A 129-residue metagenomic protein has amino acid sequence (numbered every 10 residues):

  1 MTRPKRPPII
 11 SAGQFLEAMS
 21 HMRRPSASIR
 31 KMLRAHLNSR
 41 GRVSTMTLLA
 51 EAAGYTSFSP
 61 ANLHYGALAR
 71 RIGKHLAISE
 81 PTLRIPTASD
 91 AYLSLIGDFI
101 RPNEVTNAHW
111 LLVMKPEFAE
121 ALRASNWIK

Functional and structural regions predicted by a protein language model:
T2-M22: Short, Lys/Arg-enriched N-terminal segment that forms or immediately precedes the first helix of a structured domain
S28-H36: Short alpha-helical "packing" element that flanks the helix-turn-helix/winged-helix DNA-binding module
L37-G41: Short helix-capping/hinge SLiMs at alpha-helix to coil transitions
V43-L48: Short acidic, hydrophobic short linear motifs in intrinsically disordered regions
L49, A61-H75, S79: DNA major-groove recognition helices of helix-turn-helix
G54-P60: Short, basic interhelical loop/turn and adjoining N-cap of the next helix at nucleic-acid- or acidic-partner-contacting
I85-K129: Phospho-regulated, low-complexity intrinsically disordered regions of nuclear gene-regulatory and chromatin-associated
